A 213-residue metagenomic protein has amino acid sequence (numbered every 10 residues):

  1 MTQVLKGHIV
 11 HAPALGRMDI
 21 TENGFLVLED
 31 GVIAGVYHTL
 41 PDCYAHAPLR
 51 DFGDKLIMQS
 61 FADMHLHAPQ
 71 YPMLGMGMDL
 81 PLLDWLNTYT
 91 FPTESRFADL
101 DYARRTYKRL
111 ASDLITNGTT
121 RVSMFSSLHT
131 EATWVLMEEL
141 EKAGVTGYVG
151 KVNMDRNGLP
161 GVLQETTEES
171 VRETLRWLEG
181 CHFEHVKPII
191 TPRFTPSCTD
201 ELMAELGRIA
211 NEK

Functional and structural regions predicted by a protein language model:
M1, H46-A47, G53, N117-T120 (+3 more regions): Short coil/turn connectors at secondary-structure junctions
M1-Y44, L56: N-terminal metal-binding scaffold of metallo-dependent hydrolase/deaminase domains
T2-K6, D42-W85, K108, S112-T116: Replace "His-x-His-based motif
H8, L26, G31, D54 (+5 more regions): Divalent metal-coordination and catalytic microenvironments
V10, F91-P92, M154-N157: A short, flexible beta-alpha/helix-coil linker loop
G16-R17, S126-S127, P160-L163: Short, solvent-exposed loop/turn segments at secondary-structure boundaries
I57, L74-V145, E169-F183: Alpha-helical scaffold segments that flank or form the walls of functional sites
E131-K213: Metal-coordinating catalytic core of metallo-dependent amide/deamination hydrolases
